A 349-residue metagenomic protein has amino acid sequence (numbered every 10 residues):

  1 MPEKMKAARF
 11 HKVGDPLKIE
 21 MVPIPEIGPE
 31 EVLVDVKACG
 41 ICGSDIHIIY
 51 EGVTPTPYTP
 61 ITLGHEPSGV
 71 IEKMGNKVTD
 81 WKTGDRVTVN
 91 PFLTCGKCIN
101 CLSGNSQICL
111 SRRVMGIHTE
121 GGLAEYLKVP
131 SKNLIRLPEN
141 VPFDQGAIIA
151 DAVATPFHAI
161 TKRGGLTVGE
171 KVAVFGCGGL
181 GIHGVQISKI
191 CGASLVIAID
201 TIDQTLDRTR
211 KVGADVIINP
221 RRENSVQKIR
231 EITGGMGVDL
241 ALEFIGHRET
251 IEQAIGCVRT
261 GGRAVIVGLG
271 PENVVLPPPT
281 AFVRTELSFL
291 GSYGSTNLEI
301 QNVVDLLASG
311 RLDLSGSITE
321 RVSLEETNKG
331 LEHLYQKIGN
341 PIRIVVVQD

Functional and structural regions predicted by a protein language model:
P2-M5, E252-G256, N297-D349: C-terminal hydrophobic helical "lid"/dimerization subdomain of Rossmann-like NAD(P)H-dependent oxidoreductases
V13, I202, G270, S295: Residues in the short beta-alpha loop(s) of Rossmann-like NAD(P)-binding domains
P23-C39, G52-I99, P138-V141: Glycine-rich beta-strand-centered segment in the early N-terminal region that forms part of a ligand/cofactor-binding
C95-F175, S315: NAD(P)H dinucleotide-binding glycine-rich loop of Rossmann-like/cofactor-binding domains, especially the beta1-alpha1
E139-E223, Q227: Mid-domain Rossmann-like dinucleotide-binding core that forms the NAD(H)/NADP(H) cofactor-binding site
G164-V168, C191, D207-S288: Glycine-rich cofactor phosphate-binding loops and adjacent beta1-alpha1 units of small-molecule cofactor enzyme domains
R263-V265, P277-S317: Rossmann-fold dehydrogenase core element
